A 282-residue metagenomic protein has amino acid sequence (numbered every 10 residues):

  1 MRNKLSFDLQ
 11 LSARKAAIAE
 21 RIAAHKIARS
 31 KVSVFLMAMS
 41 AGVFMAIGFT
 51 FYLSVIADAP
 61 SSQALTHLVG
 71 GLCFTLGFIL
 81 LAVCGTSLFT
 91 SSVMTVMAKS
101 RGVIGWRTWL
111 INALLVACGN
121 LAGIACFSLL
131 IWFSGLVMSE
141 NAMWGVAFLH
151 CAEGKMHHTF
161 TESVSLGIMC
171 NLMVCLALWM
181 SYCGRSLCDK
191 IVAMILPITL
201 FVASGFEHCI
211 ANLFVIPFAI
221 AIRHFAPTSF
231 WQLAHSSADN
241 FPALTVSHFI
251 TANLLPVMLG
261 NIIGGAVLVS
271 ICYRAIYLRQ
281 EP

Functional and structural regions predicted by a protein language model:
M1-P282: Alpha-helical transmembrane segments and their helix-helix packing motifs
